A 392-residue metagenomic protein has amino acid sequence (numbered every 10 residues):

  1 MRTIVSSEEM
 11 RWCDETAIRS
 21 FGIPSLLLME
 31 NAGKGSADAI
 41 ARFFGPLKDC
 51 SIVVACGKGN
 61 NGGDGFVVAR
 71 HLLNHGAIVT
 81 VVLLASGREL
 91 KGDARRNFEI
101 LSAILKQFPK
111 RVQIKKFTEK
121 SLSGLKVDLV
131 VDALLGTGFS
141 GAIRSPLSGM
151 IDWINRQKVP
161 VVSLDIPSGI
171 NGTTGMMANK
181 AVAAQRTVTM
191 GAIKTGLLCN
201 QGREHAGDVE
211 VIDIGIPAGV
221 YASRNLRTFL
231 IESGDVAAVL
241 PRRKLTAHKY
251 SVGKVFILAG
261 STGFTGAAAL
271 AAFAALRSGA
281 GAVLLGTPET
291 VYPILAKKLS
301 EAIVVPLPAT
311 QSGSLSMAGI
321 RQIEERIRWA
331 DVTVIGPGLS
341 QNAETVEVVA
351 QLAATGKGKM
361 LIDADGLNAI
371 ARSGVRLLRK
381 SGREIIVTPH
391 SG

Functional and structural regions predicted by a protein language model:
M1-A85, K91, R95, R186 (+2 more regions): Small-residue (G/A/S/T)-rich helix-start motifs and N-terminal tracts that mark the onset
G33, F98, L147: Short amphipathic alpha-helical/adjacent loop interface patches that line ligand and macromolecule-binding sites
D64, D132, D165, D363-D365: Acidic active-site catalytic centers that drive phospho-/nucleotidyl reactions and related ester hydrolyses
V67-V127: Gly/Ser-rich phosphate-binding catalytic loop and adjacent alpha/beta segment that cradle a phosphoryl group at enzyme
I100-F108, K180-A181, Q201-E204, L377-K380: Short, conserved catalytic or adaptor-binding loops enriched in Gly and charged residues
Q113-F117, V161-S163, T189-M190, L284-P288 (+1 more regions): Short, hydrophobic beta-strand segments that form beta-sheet elements in well-ordered domains
L125-L129, L134-L226: Internal gly/pro-rich beta-alpha loop/helix module that stabilizes soluble enzyme cofactors or their anionic handles
